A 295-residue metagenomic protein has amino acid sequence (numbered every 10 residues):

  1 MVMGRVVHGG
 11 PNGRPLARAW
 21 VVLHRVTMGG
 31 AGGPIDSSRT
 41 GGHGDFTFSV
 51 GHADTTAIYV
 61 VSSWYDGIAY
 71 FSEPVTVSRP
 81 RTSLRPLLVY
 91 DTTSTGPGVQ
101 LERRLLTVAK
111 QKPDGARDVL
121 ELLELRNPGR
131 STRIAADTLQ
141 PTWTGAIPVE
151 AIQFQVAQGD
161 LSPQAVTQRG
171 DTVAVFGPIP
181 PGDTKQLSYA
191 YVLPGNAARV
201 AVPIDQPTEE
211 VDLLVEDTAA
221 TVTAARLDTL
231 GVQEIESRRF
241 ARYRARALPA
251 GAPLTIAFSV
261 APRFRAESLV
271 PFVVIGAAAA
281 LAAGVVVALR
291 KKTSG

Functional and structural regions predicted by a protein language model:
M1-G295: Lumenal/extracellular ectodomains and adaptor appendage modules of the eukaryotic vesicle/secretory system
